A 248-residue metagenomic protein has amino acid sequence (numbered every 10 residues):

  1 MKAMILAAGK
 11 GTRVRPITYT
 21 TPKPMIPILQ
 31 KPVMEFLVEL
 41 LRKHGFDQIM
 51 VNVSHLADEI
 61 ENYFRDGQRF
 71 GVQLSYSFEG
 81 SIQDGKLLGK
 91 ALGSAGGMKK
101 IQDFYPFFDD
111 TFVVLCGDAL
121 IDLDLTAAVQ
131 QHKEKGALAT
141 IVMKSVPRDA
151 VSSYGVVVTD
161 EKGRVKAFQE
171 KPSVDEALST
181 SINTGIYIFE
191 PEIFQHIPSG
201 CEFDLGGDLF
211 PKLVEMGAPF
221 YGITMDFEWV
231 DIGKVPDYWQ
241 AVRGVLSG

Functional and structural regions predicted by a protein language model:
K2-I5, R13, P27-L115, L125-A127 (+1 more regions): Conserved N-terminal catalytic core of the sugar/cofactor nucleotidyltransferase
K10, G117-A119: Active-site metal-binding loops of divalent metal-dependent hydrolases
P16-Y19: Conserved catalytic-core motifs of eukaryotic protein kinase domains, centered on the activation segment
M25, V156-T159, G222: A structural signal for short hydrophobic beta-strand segments in well-ordered beta-sheet cores
T111-V113, L120, T126-K133, V146-D149 (+1 more regions): Catalytic-core segments of class I nucleotidyltransferases/pyrophosphorylases that form NMP-activated intermediates
K135-S145: A short, conserved acidic/glycine-rich loop-to-beta-strand motif that forms the donor nucleotide-sugar/metal
